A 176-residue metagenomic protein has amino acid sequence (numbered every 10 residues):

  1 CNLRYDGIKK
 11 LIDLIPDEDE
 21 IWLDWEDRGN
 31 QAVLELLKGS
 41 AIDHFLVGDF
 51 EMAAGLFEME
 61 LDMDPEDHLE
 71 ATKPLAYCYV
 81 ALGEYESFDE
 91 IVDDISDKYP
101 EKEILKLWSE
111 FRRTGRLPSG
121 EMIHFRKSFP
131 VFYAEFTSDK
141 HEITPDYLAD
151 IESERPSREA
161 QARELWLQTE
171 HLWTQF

Functional and structural regions predicted by a protein language model:
N2-K10, E51-E58, E84-S96, R116-P130: Alpha-helical repeat scaffolds
D6-N30, L61-D64: Flexible helix-coil transition and linker loops at the boundaries of alpha-helical arrays
W25-A32, D49, D67, K98 (+1 more regions): Structural signature of alpha-solenoid helical repeat junctions
V47, A81-L82, R113-T114: Structural motif corresponding to the intra-repeat A-B loop/turn of tetratricopeptide repeats
I104-F176: Long, ordered, amphipathic alpha-helical scaffolds
